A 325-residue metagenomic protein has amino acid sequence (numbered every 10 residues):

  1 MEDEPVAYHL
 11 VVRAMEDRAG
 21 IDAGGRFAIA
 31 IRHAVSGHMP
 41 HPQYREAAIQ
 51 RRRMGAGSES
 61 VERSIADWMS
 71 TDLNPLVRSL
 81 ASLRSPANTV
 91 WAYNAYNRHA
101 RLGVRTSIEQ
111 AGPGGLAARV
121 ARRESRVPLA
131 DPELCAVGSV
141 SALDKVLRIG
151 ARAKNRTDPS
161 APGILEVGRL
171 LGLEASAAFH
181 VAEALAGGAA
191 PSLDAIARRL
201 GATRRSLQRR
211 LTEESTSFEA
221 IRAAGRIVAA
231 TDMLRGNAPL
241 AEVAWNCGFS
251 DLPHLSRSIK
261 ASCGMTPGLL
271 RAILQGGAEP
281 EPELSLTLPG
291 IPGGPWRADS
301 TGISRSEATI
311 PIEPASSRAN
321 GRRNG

Functional and structural regions predicted by a protein language model:
M1-L102, R322: N-terminal low-complexity or simple alpha-helical regulatory segments that function as activation/interaction modules
D3, D131, C135, L173 (+1 more regions): Short, contiguous, pocket-lining structural segments that sit at or immediately flank catalytic/ligand-binding sites
L10-A14, S141, F218, A224: Conserved short hydrophobic patches within well-ordered secondary structure
L10-R26, D194, Q208-E213, A244-C247 (+3 more regions): Extended alpha-helical regions
W68-L165: DNA-contacting interfaces and partner/effector-binding or oligomerization modules in DNA-centric proteins
R148-L288: Extended mid-to-C-terminal alpha-helical interaction segments
R257-G325: …primarily DNA-binding HTH/wHTH and HhH modules…
